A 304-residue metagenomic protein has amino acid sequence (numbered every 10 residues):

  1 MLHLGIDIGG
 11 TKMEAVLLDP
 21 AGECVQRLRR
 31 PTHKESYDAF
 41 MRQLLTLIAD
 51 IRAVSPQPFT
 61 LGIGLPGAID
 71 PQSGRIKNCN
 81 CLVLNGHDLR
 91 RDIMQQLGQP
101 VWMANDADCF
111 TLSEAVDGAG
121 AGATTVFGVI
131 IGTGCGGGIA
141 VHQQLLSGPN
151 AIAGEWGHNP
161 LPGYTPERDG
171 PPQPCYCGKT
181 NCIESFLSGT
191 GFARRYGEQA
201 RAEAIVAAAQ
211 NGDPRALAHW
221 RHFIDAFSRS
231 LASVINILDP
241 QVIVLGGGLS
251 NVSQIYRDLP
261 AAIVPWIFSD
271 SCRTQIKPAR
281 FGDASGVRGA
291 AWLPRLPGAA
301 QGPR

Functional and structural regions predicted by a protein language model:
M1-T60, D70-S73, R91-V101, E114-A123 (+1 more regions): ATP-binding/phosphotransfer module of carbohydrate and carboxylate kinases, centering on a glycine-rich
D7, G62-P66, A104, F127-G134 (+1 more regions): Short beta-strand segments
C24, I76, L145-L146: Hydrophobic "anchor" residues
P31-H33, L84, I152-E155: A short acidic/small-residue loop/turn micro-motif
G74-N85: A charged helix-plus-loop insertion that forms the helical arch/lid used to bind and gate nucleic-acid substrates
C81-V83, W102-D108, G128-I131, K277-A284: Active-site nucleophile and cofactor-binding loops and adjacent substrate-binding regions of central metabolic enzymes
A123-I183: Glycine-rich phosphate-binding loop of actin/hexokinase-like ATP-binding domains
